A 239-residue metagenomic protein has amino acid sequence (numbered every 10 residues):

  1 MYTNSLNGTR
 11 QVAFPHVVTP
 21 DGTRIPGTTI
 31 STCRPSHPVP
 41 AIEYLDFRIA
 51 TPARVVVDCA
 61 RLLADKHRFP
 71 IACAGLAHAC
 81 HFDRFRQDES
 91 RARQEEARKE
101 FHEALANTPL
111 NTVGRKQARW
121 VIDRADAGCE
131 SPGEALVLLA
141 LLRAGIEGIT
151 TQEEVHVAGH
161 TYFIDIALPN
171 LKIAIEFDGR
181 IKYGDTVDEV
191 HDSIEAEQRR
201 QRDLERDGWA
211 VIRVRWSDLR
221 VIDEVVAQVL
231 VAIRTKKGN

Functional and structural regions predicted by a protein language model:
M1-G114, N239: Short gly/ser-rich loop at a beta-strand->alpha-helix junction or flexible surface loop bordering the NTP-binding
D83, D88-N239: Surface segments flanking catalytic/ligand-binding clefts of nucleic-acid enzymes
